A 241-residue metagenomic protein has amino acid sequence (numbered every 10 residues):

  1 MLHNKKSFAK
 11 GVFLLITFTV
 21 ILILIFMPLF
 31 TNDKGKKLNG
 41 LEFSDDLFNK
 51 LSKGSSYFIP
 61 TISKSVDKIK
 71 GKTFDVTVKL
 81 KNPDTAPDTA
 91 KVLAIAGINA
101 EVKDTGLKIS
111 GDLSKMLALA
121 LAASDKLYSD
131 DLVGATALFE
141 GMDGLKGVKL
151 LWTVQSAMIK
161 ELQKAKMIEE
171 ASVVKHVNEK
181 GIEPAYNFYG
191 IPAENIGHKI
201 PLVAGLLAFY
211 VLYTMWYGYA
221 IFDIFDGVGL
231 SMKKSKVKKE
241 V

Functional and structural regions predicted by a protein language model:
M1-G40, L207: Hydrophobic secretory-pathway targeting helix
L2-G11, G197-V241: Juxtamembrane interface at the cytosolic side of transmembrane helices
I16-L22, V76, A100, I109 (+1 more regions): Generic structural hydrophobic/aromatic packing signal, biased to beta-strands
P28-Y57, E194-G197: Alpha-helical transmembrane signal-anchor/signal-peptide segments
S55-S65: A glycine-rich, hydrophobic loop/mini-helix early in the fold
S63-V173: Long, solvent-exposed extracytoplasmic domains/loops
V174-F209: Short, aromatic-rich amphipathic segments at membrane interfaces that lie adjacent to a transmembrane helix or signal
